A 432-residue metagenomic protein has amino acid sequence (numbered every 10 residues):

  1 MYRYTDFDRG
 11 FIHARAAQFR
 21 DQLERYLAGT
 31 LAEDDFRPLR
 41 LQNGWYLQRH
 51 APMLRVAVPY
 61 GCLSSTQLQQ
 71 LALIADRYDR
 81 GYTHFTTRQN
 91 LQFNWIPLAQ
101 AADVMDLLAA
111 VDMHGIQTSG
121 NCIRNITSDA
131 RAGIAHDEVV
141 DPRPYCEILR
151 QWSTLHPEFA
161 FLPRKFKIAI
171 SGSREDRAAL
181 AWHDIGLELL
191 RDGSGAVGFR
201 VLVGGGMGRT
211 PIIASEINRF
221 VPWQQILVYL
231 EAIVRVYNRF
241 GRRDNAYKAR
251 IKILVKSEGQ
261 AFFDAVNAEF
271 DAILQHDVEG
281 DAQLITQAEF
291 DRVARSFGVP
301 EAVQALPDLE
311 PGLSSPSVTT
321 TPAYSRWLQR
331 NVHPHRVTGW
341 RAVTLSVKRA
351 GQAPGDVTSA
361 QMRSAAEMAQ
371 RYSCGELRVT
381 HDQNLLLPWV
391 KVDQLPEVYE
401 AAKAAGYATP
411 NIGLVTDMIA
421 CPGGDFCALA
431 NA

Functional and structural regions predicted by a protein language model:
M1-A432: Peripheral terminal and linker regions in Fe-S/redox and tRNA-modifying enzymes
